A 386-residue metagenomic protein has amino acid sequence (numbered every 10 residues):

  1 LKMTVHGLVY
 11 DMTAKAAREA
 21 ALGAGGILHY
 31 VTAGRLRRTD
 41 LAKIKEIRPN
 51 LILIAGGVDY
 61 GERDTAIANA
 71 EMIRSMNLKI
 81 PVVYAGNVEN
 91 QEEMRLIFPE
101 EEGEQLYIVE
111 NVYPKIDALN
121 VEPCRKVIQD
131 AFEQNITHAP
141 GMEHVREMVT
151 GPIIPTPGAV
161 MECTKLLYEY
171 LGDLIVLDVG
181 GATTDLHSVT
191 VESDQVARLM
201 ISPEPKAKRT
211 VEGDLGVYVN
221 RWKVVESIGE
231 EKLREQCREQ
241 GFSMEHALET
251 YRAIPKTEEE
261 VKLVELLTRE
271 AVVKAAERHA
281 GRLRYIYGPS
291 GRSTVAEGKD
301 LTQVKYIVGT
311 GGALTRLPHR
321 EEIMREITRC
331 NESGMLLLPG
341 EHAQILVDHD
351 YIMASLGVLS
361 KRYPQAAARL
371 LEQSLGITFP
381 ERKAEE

Functional and structural regions predicted by a protein language model:
L1-L174, E260-V273, R278-H279, L283 (+2 more regions): Nucleotide/phosphate-binding catalytic cleft detector across ATP-hydrolyzing and phosphate-transferring enzymes
L36-R37, N120, P155, N220 (+4 more regions): Alpha-helix capping and helix-coil boundary motifs
K165-R238, P318-H342: Glycine-rich phosphate-binding loop of actin/hexokinase-like ATP-binding domains
K223-Y285: A glycine- and small/hydrophobic-rich beta-loop-beta segment that serves as a flexible "lid/hinge" or phosphate-binding
